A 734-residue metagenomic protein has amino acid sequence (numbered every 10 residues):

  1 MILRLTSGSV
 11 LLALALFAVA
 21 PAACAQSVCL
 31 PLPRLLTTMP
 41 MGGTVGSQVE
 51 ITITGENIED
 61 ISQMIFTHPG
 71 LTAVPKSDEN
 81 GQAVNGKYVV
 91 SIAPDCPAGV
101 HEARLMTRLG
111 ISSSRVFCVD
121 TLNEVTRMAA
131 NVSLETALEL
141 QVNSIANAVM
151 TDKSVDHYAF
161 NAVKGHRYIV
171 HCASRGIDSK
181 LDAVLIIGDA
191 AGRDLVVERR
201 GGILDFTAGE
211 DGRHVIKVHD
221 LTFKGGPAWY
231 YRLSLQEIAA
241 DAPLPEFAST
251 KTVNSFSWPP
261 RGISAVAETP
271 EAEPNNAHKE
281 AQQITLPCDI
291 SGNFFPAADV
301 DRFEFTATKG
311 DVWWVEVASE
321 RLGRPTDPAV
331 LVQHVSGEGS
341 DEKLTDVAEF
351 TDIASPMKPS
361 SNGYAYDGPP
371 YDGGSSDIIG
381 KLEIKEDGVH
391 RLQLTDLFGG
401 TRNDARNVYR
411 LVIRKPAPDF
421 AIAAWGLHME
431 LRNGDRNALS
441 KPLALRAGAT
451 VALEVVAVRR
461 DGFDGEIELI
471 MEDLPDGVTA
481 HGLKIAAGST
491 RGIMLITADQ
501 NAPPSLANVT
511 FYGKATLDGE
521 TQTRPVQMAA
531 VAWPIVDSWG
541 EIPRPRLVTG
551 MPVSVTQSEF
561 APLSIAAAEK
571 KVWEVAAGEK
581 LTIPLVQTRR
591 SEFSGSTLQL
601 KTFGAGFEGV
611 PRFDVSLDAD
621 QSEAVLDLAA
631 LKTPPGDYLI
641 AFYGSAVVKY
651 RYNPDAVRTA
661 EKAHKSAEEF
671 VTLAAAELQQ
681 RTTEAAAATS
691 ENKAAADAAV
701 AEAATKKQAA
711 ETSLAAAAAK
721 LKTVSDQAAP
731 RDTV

Functional and structural regions predicted by a protein language model:
G8-A22: Bacterial N-terminal signal peptides
C29-K76, G81-N85, P94, R108 (+10 more regions): Acidic, Ser/Thr/Pro-rich low-complexity intrinsically disordered segments
T37-P40, A424, L439-K441, A480-G482 (+2 more regions): Surface-exposed, proline-enriched loop/turn segments that connect beta strands in immunoglobulin-like
D78-V84, D95, T207-G209, I384 (+3 more regions): Short proline/glycine- and polar residue-rich coil/turn motifs
D95-E102, G225-A228, T401-A405, Q500-T510 (+2 more regions): Short glycine/proline/serine/threonine-rich loop/turn segments at secondary-structure transition edges
I111-D120, W229-Y230, T521-M528, Y652-A656: Edge beta-strands of extracellular beta-sandwich domains
F117-N143, E237-E273, I413-R436, A532-V548 (+2 more regions): Low-complexity, Pro/Ser/Thr- and charge-rich linker/hinge segments at domain boundaries
N653-T733: Extended amphipathic alpha-helical heptad-repeat regions
